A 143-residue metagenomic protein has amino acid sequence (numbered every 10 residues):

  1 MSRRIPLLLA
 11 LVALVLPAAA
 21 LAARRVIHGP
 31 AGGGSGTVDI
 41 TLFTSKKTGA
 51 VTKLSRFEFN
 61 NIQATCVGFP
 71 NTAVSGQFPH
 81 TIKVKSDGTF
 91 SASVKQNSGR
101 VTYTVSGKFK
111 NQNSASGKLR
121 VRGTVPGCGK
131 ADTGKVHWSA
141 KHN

Functional and structural regions predicted by a protein language model:
M1, A22-A23: Absolute protein N-terminus
M1-L8: Bacterial N-terminal signal peptides that target proteins for export
L9-A10, A20: Cleavable N-terminal signal peptides
L11-V15: Sec-dependent N-terminal signal peptides of Gram-positive bacterial secreted proteins and lipoproteins
L16-A22: Sec/Tat signal peptide C-region and signal peptidase I cleavage site
A23-G29: Cleaved targeting-peptide boundary
G29-A115, L119-G127, V136-N143: Predominantly extracellular/secreted and cell-surface proteins with exposed, flexible low-complexity segments
